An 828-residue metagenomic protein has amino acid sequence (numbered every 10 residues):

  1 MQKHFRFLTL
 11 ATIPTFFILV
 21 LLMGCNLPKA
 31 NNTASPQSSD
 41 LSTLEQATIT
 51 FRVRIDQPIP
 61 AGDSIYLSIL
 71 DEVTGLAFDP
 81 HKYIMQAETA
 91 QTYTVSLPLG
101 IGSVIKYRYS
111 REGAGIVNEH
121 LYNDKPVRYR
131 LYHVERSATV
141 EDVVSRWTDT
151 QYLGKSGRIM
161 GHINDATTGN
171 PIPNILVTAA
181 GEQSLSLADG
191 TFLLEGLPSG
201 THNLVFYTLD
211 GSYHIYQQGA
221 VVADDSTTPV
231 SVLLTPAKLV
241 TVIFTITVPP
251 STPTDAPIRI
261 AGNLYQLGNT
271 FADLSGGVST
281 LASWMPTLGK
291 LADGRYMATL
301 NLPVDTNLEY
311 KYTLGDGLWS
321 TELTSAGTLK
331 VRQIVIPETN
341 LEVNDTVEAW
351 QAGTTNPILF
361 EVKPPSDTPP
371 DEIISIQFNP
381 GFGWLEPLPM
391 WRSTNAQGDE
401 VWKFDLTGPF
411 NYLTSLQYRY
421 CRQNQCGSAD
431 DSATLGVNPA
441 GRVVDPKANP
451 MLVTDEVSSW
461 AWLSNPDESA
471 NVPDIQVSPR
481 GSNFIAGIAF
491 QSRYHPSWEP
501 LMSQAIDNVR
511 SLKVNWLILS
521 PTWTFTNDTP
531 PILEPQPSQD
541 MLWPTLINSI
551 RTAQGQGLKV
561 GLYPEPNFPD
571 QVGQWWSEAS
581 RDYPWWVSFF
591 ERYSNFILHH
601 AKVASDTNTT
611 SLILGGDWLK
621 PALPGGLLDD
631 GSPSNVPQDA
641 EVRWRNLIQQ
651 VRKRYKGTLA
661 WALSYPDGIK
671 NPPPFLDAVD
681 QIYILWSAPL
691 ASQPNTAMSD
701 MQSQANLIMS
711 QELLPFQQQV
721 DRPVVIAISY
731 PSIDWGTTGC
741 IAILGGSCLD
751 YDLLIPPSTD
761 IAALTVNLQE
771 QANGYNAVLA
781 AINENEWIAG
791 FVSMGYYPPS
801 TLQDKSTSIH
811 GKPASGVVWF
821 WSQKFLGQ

Functional and structural regions predicted by a protein language model:
R52-A61, L153-P173, T245-T254, F360-P370: Structural motif
Q57-G102, E112-Y132, G181-Q183, L187 (+4 more regions): Aromatic-rich carbohydrate-binding modules that target alpha-glucans
E112-Y152, L209-A237, L314-G353, Q423-A470: Structured interaction patches on ligand/partner-binding surfaces of diverse proteins
N471-G481, L512-I532, P544-R592, F596-L628 (+1 more regions): Substrate-binding cleft and catalytic face of glycoside hydrolase catalytic domains, especially the flexible beta-alpha
N471-P479, I741-P757, A763-A777, A781-Q828: Aromatic-rich peripheral "rim/lid" segments of glycoside hydrolase catalytic domains that contact and position glycan
A505-I506, S511, L519-P569, H600-A601 (+6 more regions): Aromatic-lined substrate-binding rim segments of carbohydrate-active enzymes
L562-P566, S611-L619, V636-P637, E641-K670 (+2 more regions): Aromatic-lined carbohydrate-recognition surfaces of secreted/lumenal glycan-active proteins
H600-A601, T607-G616, L663, I669-Q704 (+3 more regions): Aromatic- and acid-rich polysaccharide-binding/catalytic face of secreted or lumenal carbohydrate-active enzymes
